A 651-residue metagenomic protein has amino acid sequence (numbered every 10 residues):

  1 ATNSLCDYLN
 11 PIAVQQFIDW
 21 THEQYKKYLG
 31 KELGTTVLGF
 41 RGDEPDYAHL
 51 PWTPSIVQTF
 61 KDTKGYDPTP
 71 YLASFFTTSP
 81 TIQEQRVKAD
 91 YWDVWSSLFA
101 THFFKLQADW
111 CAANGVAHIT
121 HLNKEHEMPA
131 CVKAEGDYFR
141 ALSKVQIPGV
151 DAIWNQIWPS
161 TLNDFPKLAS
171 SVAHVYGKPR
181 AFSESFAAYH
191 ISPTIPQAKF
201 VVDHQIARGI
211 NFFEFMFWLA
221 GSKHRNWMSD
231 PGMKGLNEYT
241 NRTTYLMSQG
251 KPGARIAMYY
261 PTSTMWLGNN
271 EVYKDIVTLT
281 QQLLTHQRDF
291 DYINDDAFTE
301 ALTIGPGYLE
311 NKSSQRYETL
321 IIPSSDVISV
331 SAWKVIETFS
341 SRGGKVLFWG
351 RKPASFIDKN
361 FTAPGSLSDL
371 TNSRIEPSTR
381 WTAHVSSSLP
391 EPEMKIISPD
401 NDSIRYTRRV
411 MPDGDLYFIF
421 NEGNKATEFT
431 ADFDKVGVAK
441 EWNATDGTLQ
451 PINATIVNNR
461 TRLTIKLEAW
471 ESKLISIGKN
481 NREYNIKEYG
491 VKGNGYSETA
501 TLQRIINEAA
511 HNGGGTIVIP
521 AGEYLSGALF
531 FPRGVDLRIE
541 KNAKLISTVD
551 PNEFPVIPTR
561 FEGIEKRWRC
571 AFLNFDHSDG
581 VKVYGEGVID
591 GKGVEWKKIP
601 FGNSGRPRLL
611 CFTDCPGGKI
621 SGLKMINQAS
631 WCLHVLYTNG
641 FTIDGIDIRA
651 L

Functional and structural regions predicted by a protein language model:
A1-G30: Catalytic and substrate-binding clefts that recognize carbohydrates or anionic sugar/phosphate headgroups
T2, S222-K223, I486-G490: A short small-residue
N3-Y8, R86-V94, F601: Short glycine/proline- and acidic residue-enriched helix-loop micro-motifs that form flexible lids or anion-recognition
L9-D19, T161-L162, G232-L236, E498 (+1 more regions): Phosphate/oxyanion-binding active-site loops and adjacent basic polyanion-contact surfaces
I18-T21, A169, T243, I620 (+1 more regions): Hydrophobic residues within well-ordered alpha-helices
D19, E23, K105, D109 (+2 more regions): Solvent-exposed, polar/charged alpha-helical surfaces in well-ordered, non-transmembrane soluble domains, broadly
K27-G39, E44-R482: Carbohydrate-binding surfaces of carbohydrate-active enzymes
W470, I475, N481-L651: Extracellular/periplasmic carbohydrate-active domains that bind, remodel, or depolymerize complex polysaccharides
